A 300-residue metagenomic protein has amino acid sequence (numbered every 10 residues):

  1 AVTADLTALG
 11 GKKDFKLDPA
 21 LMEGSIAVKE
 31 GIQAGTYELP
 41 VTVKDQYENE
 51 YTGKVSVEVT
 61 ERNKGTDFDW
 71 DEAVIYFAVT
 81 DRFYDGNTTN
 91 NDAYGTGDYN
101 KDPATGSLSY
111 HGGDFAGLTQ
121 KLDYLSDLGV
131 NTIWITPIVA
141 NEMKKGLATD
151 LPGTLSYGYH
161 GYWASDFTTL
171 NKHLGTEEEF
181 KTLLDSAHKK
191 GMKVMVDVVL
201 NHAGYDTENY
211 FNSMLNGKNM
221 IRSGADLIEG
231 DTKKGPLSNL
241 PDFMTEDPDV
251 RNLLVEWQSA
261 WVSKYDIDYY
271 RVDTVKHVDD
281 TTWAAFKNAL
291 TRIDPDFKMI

Functional and structural regions predicted by a protein language model:
D5-K13, Q46: Change "in extracellular beta-sheet-rich domains … of secreted and cell-surface proteins" to "in beta-sheet-rich domains
D18-I26: Aromatic sugar-binding surface patches on proteins that engage polysaccharides or sugar-phosphate polymers
A27-Q33: Short, surface-exposed loop/turn segments at beta-strand-coil junctions that are enriched for proline with nearby
G35-L39: Exposed beta-strand face motif in extracellular beta-rich ectodomains
Q46-T52: Short, exposed coil/turn segments at beta-strand boundaries within extracellular/luminal domains
G53-T66: C-terminal edge beta-strand
D69-A73, D81-Y265, W283-K298: Substrate-binding/active-site clefts of carbohydrate-active enzymes
